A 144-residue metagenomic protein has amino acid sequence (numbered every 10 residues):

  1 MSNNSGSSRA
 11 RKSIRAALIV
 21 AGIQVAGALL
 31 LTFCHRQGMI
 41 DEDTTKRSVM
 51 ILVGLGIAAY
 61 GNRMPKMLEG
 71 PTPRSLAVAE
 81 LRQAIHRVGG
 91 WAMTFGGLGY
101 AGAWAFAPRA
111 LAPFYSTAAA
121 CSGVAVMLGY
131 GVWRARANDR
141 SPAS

Functional and structural regions predicted by a protein language model:
S2-G6, K66-Q83, V88, S141-S144: Cytosolic, membrane-interface loops and tails of multi-pass inner-membrane proteins
S8-S48: Long, highly hydrophobic alpha-helical transmembrane signal-anchor segments
S13-Q24, N62, I85-G96: Select subsegments of transmembrane alpha-helices in polytopic membrane proteins, especially boundary-proximal
V25-F33, G90-F106: Hydrophobic alpha-helical transmembrane segments in multi-pass integral membrane proteins
M39-A59, S116-G123: Alpha-helical transmembrane segments
S48-K66, V88-F95: Core segments of alpha-helical transmembrane spans in multipass integral membrane proteins
L55-P73, G129-D139: Membrane-water interface of transmembrane alpha-helices
R109-R136: Hydrophobic alpha-helical transmembrane segments and immediately flanking/interface helices in integral membrane
